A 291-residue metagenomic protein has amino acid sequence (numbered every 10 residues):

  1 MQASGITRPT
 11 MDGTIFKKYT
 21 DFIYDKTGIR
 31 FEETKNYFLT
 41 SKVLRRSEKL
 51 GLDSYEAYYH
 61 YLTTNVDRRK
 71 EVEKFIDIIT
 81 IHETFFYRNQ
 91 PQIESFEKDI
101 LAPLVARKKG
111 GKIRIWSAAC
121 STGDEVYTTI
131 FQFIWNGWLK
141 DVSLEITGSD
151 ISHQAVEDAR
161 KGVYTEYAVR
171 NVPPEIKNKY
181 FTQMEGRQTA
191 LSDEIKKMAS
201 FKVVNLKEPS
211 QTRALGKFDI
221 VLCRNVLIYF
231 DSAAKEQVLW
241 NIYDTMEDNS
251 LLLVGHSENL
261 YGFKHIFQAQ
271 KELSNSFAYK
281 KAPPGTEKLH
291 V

Functional and structural regions predicted by a protein language model:
Q2-R114: Conserved AdoMet
K98, A102, F131-W135, K161 (+1 more regions): Short, well-ordered alpha-helices that flank and scaffold nucleotide-derived cofactor binding pockets
G110-G123, T147: Conserved class I S-adenosyl-L-methionine
T122-L139: Conserved SAM-binding loop of SAM-dependent methyltransferases across substrates and taxa, primarily the Class I
L139-L222, V226-F230, A234-Q237, L260-Y261 (+3 more regions): Extended basic-aromatic, gly/pro-enriched interface segments that bind polyanionic ligands
E236-D248: A short glycine-rich, Lys/Arg-flanked "PGG" loop and its adjoining helix->strand segment in the class I
D248-H256: Conserved beta-strand signature within the Rossmann-like core of class I S-adenosyl-L-methionine
L273-A278: Short hydrophobic/aromatic beta-strand or adjacent loop that forms the aromatic wall/cage of a ligand/substrate-binding
